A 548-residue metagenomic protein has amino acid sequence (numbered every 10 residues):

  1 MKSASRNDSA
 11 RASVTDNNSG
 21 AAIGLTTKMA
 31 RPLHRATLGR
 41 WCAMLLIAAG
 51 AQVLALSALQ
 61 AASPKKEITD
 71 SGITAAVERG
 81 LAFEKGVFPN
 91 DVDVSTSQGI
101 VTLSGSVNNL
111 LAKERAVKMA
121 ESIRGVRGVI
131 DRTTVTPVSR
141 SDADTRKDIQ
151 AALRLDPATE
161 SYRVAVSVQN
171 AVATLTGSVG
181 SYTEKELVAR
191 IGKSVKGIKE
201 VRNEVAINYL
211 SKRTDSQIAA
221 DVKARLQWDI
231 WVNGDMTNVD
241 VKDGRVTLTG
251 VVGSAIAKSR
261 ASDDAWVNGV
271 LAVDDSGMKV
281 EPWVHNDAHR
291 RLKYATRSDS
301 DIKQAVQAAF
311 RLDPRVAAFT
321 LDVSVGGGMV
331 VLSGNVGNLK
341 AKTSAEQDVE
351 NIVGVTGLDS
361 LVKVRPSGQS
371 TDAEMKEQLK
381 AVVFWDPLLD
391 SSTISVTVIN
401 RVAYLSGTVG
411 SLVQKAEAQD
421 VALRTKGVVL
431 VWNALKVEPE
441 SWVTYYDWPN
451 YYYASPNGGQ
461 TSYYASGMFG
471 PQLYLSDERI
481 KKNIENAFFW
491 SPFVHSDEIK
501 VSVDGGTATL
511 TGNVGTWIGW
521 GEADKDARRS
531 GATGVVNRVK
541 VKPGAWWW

Functional and structural regions predicted by a protein language model:
M1-R40: N-terminal secretory signal peptides that target proteins for export/translocation
K2-R6, R40-L46, G50-W548: N-terminal targeting leaders
